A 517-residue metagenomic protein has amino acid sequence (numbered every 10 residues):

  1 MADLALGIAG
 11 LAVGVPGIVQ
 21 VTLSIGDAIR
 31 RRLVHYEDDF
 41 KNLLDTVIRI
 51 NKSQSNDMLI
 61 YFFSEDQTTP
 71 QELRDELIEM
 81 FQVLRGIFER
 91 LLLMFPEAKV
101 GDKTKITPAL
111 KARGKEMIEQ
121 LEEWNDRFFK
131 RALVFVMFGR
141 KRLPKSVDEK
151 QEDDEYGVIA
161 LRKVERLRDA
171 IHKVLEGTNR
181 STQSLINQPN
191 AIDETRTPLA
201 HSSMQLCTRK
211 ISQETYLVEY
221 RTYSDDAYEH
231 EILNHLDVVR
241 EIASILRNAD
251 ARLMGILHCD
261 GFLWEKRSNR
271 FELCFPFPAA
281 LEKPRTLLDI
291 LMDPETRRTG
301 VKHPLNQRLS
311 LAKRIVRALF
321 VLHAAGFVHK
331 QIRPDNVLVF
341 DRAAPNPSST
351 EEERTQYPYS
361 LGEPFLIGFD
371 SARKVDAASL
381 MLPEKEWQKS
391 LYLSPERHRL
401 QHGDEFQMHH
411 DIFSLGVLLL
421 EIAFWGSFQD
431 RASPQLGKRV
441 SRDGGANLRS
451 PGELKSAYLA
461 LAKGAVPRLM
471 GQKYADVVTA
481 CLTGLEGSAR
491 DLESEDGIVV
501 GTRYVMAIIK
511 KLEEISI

Functional and structural regions predicted by a protein language model:
M1-E76: N-terminal amphipathic alpha-helical segments
V34-E37, K41-N42, Q82, G86-M254 (+7 more regions): Regulatory helix-to-disordered linker/tail regions at the edges of structured cores
L257-R308, D376-A378, L382, W387: Conserved structural core of kinase catalytic domains
R317-F327: Protein kinase catalytic-loop region centered on the HRD/HxD motif
A325, K330-Q331, D335: Residue immediately N-terminal to the catalytic "proton-acceptor" Asp in the protein kinase catalytic loop
D335-E396: Activation segment/activation loop of eukaryotic-type protein kinase catalytic domains
R399-G471: Conserved C-lobe activation region of Hanks-type protein kinase-like domains
